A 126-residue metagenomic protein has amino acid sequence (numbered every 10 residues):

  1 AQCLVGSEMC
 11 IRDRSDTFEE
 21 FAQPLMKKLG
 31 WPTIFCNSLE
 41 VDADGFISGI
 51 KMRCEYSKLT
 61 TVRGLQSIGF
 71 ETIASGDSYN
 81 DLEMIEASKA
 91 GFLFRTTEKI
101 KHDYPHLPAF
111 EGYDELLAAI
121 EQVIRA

Functional and structural regions predicted by a protein language model:
A1-I11: Single conserved hydrophobic/aromatic residue that forms the stacking wall/gate of nucleotide- or nucleobase-binding
C3, G64, E83-A87: Well-formed, non-transmembrane alpha-helical positions, independent of function
S15-D16, F70-E111: Acidic, Mg2+-coordinating phosphoryl-transfer loop and its flanking beta/alpha structural elements, shared across
E19-Q23, D81-L82, L117: Short, well-ordered alpha-helical microsegments
E20-T72, D103: Substrate-recognition "cap/lid" segment bordering the active-site pocket of phosphatases
C36-D42, T96-I100, G112-L116: Short, acidic/turn-prone active-site loops that include or flank metal/cofactor- and phosphate-binding residues
A119-A126: Short amphipathic alpha-helix with an adjacent loop that forms part of the alpha/beta core around
